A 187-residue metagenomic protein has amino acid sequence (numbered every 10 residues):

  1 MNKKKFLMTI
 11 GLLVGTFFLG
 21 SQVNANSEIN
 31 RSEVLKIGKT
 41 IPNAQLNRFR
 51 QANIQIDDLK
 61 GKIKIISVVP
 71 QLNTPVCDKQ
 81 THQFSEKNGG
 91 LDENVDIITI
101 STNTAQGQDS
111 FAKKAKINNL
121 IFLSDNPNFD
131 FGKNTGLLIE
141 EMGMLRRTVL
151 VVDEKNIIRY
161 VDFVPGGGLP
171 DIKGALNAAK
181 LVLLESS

Functional and structural regions predicted by a protein language model:
M1-I10: Bacterial N-terminal signal peptides that target proteins for export
T9-F18: Bacterial N-terminal signal peptides
S21-I56: N-terminal "domain-start" segment that seeds a small globular fold
T40, I63, M144-R146: Short, small/polar residue-rich loop motifs at catalytic or cofactor-binding pockets
I56-F84: Short active-site neighborhood of thiol/selenol oxidoreductases, capturing the structured segment around
D78-I117, F129-F131: Structural microenvironment flanking redox-active thiols in thiol-disulfide oxidoreductases
A115-R146: Short, internal strand/loop/helix patches that form the active-site neighborhood or redox-interaction surface
L145-S187: Thiol-/selenol-based redox modules, centered on thioredoxin-like and closely related oxidoreductase domains
